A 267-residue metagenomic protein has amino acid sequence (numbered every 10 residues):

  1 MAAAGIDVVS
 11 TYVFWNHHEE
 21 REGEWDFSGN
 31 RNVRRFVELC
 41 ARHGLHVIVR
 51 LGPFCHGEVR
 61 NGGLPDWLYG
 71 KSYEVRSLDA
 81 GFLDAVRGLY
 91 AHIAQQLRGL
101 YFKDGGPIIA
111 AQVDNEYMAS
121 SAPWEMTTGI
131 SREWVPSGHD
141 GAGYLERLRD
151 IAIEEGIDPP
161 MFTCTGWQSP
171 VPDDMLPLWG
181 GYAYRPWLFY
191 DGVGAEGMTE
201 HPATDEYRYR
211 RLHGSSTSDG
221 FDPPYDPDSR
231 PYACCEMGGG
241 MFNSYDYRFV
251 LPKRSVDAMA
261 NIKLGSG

Functional and structural regions predicted by a protein language model:
M1, V9, C40, I93 (+3 more regions): Conserved, mostly hydrophobic/aromatic
M1-G62, D66-W67, L145-E154: Aromatic-lined substrate-binding rim segments of carbohydrate-active enzymes
G5-D7, A41-V47, F102-I109, I157-P160 (+1 more regions): Short, well-ordered coil/turn segments that N-cap beta-strands
S10-N16, R50-V59, I109-Y117, T165-P170 (+1 more regions): Short, solvent-exposed turn/loop segments enriched in Gly/Ser/Thr/Pro and often Arg
V33, W67-L83, E133-T165, L176-T204: Acidic, His- and aromatic-enriched active-site or binding-groove loops in soluble protein domains that engage sugars
C55-L97: Active-site-adjacent "subsite" loops/lids of carbohydrate-active enzymes
G81-V171: Active-site neighborhood of glycoside hydrolase catalytic domains
D150-P160, D205-G267: Catalytic-core region of carbohydrate-active enzymes that cleave or remodel glycosidic bonds
